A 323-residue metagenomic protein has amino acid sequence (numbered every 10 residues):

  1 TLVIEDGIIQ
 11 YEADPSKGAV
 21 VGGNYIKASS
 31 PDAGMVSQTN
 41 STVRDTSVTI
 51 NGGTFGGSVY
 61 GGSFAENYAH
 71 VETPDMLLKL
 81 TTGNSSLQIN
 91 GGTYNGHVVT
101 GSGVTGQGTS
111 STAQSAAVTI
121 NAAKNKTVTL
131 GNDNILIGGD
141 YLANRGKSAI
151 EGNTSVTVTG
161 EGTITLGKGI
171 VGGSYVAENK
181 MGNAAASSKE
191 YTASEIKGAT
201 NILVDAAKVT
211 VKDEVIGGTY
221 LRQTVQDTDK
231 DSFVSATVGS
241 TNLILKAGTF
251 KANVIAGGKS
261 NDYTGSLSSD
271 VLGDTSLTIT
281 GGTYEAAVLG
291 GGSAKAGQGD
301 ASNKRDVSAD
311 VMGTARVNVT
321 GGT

Functional and structural regions predicted by a protein language model:
T1-S58, F64-V98, S102-I135, D140-G169 (+4 more regions): Surface-exposed loop/turn motifs in large extracellular/passenger domains
